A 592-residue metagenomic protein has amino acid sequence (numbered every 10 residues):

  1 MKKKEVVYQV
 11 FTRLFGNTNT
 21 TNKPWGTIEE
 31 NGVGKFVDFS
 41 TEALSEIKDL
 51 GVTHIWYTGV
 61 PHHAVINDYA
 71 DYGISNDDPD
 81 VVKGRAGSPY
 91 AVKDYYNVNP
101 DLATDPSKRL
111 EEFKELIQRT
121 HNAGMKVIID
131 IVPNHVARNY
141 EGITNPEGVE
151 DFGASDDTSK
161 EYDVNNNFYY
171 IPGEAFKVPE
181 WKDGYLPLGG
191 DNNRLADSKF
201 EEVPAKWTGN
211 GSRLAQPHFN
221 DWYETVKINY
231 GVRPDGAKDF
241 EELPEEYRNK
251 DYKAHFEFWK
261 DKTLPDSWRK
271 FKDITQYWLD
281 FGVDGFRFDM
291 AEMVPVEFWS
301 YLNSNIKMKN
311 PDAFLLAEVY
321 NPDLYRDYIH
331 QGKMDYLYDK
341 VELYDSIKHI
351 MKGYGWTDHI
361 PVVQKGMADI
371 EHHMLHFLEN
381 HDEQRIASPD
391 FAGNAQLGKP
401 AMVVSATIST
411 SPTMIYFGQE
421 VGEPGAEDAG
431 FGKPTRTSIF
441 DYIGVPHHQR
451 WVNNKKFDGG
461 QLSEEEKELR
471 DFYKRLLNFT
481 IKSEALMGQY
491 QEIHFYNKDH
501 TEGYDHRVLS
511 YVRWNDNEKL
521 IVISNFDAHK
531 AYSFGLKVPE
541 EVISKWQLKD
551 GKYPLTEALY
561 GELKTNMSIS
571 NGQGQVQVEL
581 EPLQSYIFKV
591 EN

Functional and structural regions predicted by a protein language model:
M1-K126, N134-N145, V149-S159, D163-V164 (+8 more regions): N-terminal structural segment of carbohydrate-active enzymes
K2, T18, V65, D80 (+4 more regions): Loop/helix patches that line or flank the sugar-binding groove of alpha-linked glycan CAZymes
K4, G51-T53, A123-M125, G282-D284 (+4 more regions): Short, well-ordered coil/turn segments that N-cap beta-strands
V6-Y8, I55-Y57, V127-I129, F286 (+3 more regions): Hydrophobic faces of well-ordered beta-strands that scaffold small-molecule active sites in alpha/beta enzyme cores
V33-I47, T263-L279, G398-M402: Short, acidic/polar
A137-E147, V296-M308, V319-I350, P424-G432: Substrate-binding cleft/loops of secretory-pathway carbohydrate-active enzymes
Y223-Y325: Active-site neighborhood of glycoside hydrolase catalytic domains
A528-N592: C-terminal beta-sandwich/jelly-roll accessory domains of carbohydrate-active enzymes
